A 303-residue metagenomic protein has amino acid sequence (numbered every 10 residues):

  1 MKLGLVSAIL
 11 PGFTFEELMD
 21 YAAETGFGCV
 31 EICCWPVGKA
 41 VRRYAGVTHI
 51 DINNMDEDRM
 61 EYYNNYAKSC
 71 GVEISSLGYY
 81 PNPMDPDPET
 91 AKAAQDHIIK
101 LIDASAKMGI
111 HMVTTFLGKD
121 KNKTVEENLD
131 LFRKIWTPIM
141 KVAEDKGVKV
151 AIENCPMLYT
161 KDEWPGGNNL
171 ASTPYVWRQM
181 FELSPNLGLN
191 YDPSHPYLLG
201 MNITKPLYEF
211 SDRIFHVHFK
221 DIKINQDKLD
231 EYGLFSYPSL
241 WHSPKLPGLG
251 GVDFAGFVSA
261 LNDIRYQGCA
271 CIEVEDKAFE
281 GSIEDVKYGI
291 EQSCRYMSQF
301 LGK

Functional and structural regions predicted by a protein language model:
M1-C29, C34-P36, K68, G109 (+2 more regions): Histidine-acidic metal/acid-base catalytic patches
K2-L5, V47-H49, D85-D87, K123-V125 (+1 more regions): A short, structure-level motif marking secondary-structure boundaries and short turns
P11, D56, A94, F132 (+1 more regions): Charged, low-complexity surface patches
E17, E61-E73, P83-Y191, L198-L199 (+2 more regions): Active-site acidic/histidine proton-transfer and metal-coordination neighborhood in alpha/beta enzyme cores
G28-C34, E73-G78, H111-T115: Short, well-structured secondary-structure segments
C33-Y62, K123: Glycine-rich, proline-tolerant flexible connector loops at the mouths of alpha/beta enzymes
V37-G38, P81-N82, D120-K121, L158 (+2 more regions): Positions that flank functional sites
